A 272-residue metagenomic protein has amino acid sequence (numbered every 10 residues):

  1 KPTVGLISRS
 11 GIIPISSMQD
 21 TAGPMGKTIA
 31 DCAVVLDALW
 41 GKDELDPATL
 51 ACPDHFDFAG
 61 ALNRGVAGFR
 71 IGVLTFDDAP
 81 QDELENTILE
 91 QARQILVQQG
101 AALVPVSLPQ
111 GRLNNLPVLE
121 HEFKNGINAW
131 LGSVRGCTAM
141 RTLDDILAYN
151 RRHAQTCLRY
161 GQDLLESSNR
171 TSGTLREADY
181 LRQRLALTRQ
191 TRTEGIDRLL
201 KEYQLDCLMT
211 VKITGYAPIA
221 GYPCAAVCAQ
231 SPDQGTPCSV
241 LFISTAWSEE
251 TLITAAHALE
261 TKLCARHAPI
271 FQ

Functional and structural regions predicted by a protein language model:
K1, A30-D37, E90, K124-N128 (+3 more regions): Predominant activation on well-ordered alpha-helical scaffold segments within soluble catalytic domains
K1-T87, R152, C264-Q272: A short helix-breaking turn/cap at a secondary-structure junction
S16-G23, G111-N115, P237-I243: Short beta-alpha connecting loops at secondary-structure transitions that line or flank enzyme active sites
A48-C52, F69, V106-P117, S167-S168 (+1 more regions): Flexible, acidic loop-helix segments that line cofactor/substrate-binding pockets
D57-G60, Q81-S107, G126-N150, R184-E202: Acyltransferase
G60-L74, H121-Q190, C228, P232 (+1 more regions): Short helix-loop capping/hinge segments that flank enzyme active sites or metal/cofactor-binding pockets
E85-I88, N114-N125, T214: Short glycine/threonine-rich loop-to-helix capping motif typified by GTGT followed within a few residues by an Asp-Pro
I95, E166-Q272: Glycine-rich, small-residue loops and helix-cap segments that act as flexible hinges at active-site edges
